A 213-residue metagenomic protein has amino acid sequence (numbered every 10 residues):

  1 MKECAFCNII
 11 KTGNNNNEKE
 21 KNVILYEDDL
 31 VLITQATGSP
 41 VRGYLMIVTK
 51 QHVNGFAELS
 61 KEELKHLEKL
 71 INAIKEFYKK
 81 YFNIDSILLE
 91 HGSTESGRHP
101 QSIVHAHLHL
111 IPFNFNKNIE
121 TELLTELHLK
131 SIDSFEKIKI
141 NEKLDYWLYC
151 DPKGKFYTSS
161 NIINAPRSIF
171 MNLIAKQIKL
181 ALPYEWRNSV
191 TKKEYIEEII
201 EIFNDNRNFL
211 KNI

Functional and structural regions predicted by a protein language model:
M1-I213: HIT superfamily nucleotide-processing domains
